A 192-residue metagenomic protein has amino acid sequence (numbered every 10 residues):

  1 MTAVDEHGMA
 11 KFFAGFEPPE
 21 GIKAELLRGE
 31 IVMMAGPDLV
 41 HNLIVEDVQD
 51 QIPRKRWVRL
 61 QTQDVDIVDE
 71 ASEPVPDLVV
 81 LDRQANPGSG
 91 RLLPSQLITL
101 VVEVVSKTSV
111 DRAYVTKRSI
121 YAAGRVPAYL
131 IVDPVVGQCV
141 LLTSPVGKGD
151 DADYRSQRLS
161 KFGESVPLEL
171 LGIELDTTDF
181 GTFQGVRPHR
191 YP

Functional and structural regions predicted by a protein language model:
M1-P192: Gly/Pro/Ser/Thr-rich low-complexity, intrinsically disordered segments predominantly at protein N-termini
